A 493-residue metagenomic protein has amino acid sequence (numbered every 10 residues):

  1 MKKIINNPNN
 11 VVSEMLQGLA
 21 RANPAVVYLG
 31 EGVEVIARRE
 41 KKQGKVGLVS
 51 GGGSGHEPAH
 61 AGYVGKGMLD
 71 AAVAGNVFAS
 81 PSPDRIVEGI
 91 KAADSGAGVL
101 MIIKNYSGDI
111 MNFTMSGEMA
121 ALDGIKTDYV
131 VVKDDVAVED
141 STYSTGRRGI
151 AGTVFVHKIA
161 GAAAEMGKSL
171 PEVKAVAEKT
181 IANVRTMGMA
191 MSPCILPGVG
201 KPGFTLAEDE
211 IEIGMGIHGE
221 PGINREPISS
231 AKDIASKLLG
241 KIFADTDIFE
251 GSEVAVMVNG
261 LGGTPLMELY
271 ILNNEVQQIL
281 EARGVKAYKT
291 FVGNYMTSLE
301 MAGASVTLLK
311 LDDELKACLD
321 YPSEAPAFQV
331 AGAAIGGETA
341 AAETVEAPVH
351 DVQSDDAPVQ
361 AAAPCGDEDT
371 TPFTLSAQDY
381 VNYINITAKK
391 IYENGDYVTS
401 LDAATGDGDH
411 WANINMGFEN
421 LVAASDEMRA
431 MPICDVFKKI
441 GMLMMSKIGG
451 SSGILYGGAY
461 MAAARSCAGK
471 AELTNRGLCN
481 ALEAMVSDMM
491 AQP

Functional and structural regions predicted by a protein language model:
M1-P493: N-terminal loops that bind phosphate or other acidic moieties and the adjacent beta-alpha structural core
